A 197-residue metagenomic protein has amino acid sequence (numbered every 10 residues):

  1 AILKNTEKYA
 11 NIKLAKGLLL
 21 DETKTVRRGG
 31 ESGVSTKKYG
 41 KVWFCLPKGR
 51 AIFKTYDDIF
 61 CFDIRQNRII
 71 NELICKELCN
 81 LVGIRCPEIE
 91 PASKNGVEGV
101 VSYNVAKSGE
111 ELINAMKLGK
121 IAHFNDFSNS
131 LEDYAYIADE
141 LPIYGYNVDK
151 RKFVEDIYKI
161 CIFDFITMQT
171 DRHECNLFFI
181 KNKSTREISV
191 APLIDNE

Functional and structural regions predicted by a protein language model:
A1-I162, I166-Q169, F178-E197: Phosphate/dinucleotide-binding and metal-coordinating scaffold of catalytic cores in nucleotide-dependent enzymes
